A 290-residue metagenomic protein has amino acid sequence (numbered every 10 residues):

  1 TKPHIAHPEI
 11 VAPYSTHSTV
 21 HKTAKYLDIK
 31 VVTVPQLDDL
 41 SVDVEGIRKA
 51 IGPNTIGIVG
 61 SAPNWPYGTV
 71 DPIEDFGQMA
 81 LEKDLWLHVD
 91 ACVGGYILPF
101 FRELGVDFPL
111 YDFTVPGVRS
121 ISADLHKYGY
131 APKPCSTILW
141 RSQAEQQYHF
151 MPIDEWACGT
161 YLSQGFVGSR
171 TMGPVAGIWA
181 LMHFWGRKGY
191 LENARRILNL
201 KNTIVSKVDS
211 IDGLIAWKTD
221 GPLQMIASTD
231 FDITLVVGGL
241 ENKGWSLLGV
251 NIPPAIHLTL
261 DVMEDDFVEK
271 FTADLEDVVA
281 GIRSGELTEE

Functional and structural regions predicted by a protein language model:
K2-S18: Conserved PLP-anchoring active-site segment centered on the Schiff-base-forming lysine
V20-Y26, T69-P72, I97-L104, P132-C135 (+1 more regions): Short acidic, glycine/serine/threonine-rich loops at helix termini
V42-V89: Active-site phosphate-binding strand-loop segment of PLP-dependent enzymes
V44-G46, V70-E82, G94-S120: Active-site pre-lysine segment of PLP-dependent enzymes
H88, V93, E103-G221, I226-D230 (+1 more regions): Active-site C-terminal subdomain of aminotransferase-like
L191-A194, K201-T203, S210-I211, G221 (+1 more regions): Non-catalytic terminal extensions of PLP-dependent enzymes
